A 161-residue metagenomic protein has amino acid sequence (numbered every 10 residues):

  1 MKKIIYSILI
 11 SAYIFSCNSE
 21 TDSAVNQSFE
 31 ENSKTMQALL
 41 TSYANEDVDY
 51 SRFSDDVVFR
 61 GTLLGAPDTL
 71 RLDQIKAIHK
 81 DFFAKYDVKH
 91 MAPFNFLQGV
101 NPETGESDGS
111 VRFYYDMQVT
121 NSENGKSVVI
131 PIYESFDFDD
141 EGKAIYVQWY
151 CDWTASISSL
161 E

Functional and structural regions predicted by a protein language model:
K2-S7: Sec-dependent signal peptide recognition, specifically the positively charged N-region followed immediately by
Y13-S16: C-terminal motif of bacterial Sec signal peptides marking the signal peptidase cleavage site
N18-E161: C-terminal and inter-domain tail/linker signature
